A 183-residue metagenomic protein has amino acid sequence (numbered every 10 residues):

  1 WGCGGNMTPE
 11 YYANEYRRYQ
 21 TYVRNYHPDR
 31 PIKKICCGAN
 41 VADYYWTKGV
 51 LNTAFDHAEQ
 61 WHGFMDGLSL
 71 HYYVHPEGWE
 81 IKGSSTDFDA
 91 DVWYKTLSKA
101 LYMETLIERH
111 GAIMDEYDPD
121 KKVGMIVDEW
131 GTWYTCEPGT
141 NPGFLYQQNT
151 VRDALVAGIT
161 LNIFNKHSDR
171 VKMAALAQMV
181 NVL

Functional and structural regions predicted by a protein language model:
W1-C3: Hydrophobic or amphipathic alpha-helical targeting/insertion segments
P9-L161, H167: Noncatalytic carbohydrate-binding groove/subsite architecture in carbohydrate-active enzymes
A157-L183: Catalytic cores of secreted or luminal carbohydrate-active enzymes
